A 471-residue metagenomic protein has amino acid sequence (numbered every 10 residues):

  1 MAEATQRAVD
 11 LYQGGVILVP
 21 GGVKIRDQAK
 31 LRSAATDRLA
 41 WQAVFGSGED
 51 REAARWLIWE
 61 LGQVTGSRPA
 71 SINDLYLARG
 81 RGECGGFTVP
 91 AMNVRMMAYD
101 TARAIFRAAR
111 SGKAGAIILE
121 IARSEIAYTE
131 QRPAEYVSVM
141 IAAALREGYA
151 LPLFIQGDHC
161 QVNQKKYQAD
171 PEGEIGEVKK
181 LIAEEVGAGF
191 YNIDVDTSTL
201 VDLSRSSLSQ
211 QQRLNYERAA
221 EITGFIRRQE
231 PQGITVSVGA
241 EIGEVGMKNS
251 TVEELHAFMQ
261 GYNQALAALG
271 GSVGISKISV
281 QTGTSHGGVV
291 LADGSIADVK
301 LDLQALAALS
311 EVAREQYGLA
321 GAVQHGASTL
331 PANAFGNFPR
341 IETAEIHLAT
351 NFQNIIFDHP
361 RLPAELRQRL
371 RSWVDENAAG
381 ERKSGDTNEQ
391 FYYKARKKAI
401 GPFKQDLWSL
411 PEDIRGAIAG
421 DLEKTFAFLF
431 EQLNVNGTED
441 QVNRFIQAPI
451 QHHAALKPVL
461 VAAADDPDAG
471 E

Functional and structural regions predicted by a protein language model:
M1-E174, K180-I182, F190, N351-E471: Alpha/beta catalytic barrel-like cores
F87-V89, R314-G321: Short, surface-exposed connector motifs at secondary-structure boundaries
N93-M97, A122-I126, Q156-V162, S198-L200 (+4 more regions): Active-site beta-loop-alpha junctions enriched in small/polar residues
R103-A116, A134-E135, A142, R146-E147 (+1 more regions): Alpha/beta enzyme core
Y136, E177, G326-L330: Short, glycine/acidic-rich beta->alpha junctions
K166, V290-A292, P331-I341, I356-R367: Histidine/acidic-residue-rich catalytic or RNA/ligand-binding cores of hydrolases and nuclease-related proteins
G189-Y191, G274, N337-I346: Glycine-enriched alpha-helix->loop->beta-strand junction motifs that scaffold or abut catalytic
D196-D202, I341-P360: Glycine-rich phosphate-binding active-site loops on the catalytic face of alpha/beta enzymes
